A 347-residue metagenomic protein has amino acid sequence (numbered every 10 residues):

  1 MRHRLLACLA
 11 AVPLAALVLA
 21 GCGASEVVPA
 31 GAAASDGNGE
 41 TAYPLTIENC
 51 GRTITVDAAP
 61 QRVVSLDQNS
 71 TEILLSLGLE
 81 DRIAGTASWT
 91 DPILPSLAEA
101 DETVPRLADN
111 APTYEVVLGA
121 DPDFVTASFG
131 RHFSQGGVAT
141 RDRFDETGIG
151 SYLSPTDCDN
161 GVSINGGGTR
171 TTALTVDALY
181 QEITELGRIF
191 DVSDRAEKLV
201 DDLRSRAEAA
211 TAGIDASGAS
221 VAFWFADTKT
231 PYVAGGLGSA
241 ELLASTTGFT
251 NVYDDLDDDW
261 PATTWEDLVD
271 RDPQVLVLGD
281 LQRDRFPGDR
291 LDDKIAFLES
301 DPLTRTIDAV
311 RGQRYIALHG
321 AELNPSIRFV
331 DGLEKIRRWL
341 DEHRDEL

Functional and structural regions predicted by a protein language model:
R2-T71, E185-F223, D341-L347: Bacterial Sec-exported substrate-binding components of ABC uptake systems
N49-G51, P105-E115, Q135, D257-T264: Short helix-initiation/N-cap motifs at beta->coil->alpha
R62-F133, V252: A short, structured surface patch at a secondary-structure boundary
N69-E72, W89-P92, F124-V125, G130-S134 (+5 more regions): Solvent-exposed loop/turn segments at secondary-structure junctions within structured extracellular/periplasmic domains
D91-P92, G235-W260: Alpha-helical, coiled-coil/dimerization segments enriched in small aliphatic residues
P92, S134-A139, I149-E185, G218-E241 (+1 more regions): Extracytoplasmic ligand-binding site segments that recognize negatively charged/polar headgroups
Y114, L118-A127, W265-L281: Proline-aspartate-enriched helix->loop->beta-strand connector
A173-E182, L256, L278-L347: Structured C-terminal subdomain patch of bacterial secreted/periplasmic proteins
